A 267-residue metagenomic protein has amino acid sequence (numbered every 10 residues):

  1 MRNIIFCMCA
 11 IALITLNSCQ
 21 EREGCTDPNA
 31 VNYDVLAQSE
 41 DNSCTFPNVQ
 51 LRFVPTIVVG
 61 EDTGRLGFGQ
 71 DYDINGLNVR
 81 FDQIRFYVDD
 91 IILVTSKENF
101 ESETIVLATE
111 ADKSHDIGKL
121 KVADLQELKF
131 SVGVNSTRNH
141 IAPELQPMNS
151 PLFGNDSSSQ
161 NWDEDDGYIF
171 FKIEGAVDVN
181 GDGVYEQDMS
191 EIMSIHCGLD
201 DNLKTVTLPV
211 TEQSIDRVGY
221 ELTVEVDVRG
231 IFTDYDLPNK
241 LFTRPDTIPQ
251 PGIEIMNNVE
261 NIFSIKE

Functional and structural regions predicted by a protein language model:
M1-S18: Sec-dependent bacterial lipoprotein signal peptides
M8-I11, P28, F81, D227: N-terminal functional modules and adjacent low-complexity/disordered segments of proteins
T15-V49: Bacterial Sec-dependent N-terminal signal peptides
P47-E267: A short, solvent-exposed, low-complexity linear motif enriched for acidic/polar residues with Pro/Gly/Ser/Thr
